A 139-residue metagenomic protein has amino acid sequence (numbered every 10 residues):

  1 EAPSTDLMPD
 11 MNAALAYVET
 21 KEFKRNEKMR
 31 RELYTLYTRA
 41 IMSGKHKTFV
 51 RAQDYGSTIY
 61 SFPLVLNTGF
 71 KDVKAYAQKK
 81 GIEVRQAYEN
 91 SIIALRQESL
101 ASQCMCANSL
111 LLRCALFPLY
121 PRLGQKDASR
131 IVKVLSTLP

Functional and structural regions predicted by a protein language model:
E1-P139: PLP-dependent aminotransferase class I/II
